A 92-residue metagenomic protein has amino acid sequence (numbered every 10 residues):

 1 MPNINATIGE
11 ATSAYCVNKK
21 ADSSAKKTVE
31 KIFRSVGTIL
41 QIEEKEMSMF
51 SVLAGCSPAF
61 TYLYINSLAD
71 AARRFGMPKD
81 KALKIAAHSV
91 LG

Functional and structural regions predicted by a protein language model:
M1-A14: Active-site capping/gating segments
N3-A6, A54, H88-L91: Glycine-rich beta-alpha junction loops
T12-F50, T61-G92: Internal alpha-helical scaffold of NAD(P)-dependent oxidoreductase catalytic cores
C16, G55-C56: Short, contiguous strand/loop micro-motifs
